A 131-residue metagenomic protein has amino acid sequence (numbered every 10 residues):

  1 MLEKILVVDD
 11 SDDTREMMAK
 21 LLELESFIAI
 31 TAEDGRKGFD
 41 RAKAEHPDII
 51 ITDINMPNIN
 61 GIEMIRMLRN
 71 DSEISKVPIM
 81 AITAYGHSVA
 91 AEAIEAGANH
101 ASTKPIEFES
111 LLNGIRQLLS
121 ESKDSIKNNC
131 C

Functional and structural regions predicted by a protein language model:
E16, E63, Y85-T103, S110-N113: Alpha4 helix (beta4-alpha4-beta5 surface) of REC/receiver domains from two-component response regulators
E16-L24: Charged docking surfaces used in two-component/phosphorelay signaling
S26-E33, R41: Short hydrophobic/Thr-rich beta-strand motif most characteristic of the beta2 strand and flanking loop of CheY-like
D34-K37, N60-R66: Acidic catalytic/metal-coordinating carboxylates
E45-I51: Active-site beta3 strand of CheY-like receiver
M56: Receiver (REC) domain active-site loop signature in two-component systems and cognate sites in sensor histidine kinases
M80-I82: Hydrophobic/aromatic residues positioned on beta-strands within the core alpha/beta folds
R116-C131: The C-terminal output helix
